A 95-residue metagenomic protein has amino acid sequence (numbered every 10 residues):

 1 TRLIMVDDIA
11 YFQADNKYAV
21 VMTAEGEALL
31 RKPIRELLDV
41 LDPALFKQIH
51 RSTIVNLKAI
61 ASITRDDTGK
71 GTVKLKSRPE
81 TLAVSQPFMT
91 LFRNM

Functional and structural regions predicted by a protein language model:
T1-T81: Conserved binding/recognition cores within well-folded domains
V84-Q86, T90-M95: Eukaryotic intrinsically disordered, low-complexity regulatory linkers and tails enriched in Ser/Thr/Pro
